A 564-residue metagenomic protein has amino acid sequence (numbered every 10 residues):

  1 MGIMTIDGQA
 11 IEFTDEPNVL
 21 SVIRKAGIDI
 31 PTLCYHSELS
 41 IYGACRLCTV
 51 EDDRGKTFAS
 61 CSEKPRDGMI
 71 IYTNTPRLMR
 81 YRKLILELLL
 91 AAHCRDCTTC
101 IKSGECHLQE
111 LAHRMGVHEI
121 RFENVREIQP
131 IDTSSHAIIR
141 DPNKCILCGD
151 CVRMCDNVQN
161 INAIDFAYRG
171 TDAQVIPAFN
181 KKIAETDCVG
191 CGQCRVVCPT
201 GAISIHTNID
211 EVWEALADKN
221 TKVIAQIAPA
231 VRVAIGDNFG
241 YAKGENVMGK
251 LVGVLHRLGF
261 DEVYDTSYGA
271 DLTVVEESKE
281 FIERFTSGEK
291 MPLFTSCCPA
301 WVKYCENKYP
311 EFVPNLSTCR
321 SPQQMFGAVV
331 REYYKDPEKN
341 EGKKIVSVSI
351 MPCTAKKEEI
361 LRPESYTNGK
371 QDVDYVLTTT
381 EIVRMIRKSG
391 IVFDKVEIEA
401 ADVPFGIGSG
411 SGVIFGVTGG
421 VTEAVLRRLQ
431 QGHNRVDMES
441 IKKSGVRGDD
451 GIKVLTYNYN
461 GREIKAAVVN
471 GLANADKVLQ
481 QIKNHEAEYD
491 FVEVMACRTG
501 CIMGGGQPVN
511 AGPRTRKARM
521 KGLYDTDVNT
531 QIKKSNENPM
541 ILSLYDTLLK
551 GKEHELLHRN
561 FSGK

Functional and structural regions predicted by a protein language model:
I3, C94-L111, N143, R153-M154 (+2 more regions): Short flanking/linker segments adjacent to small metal-binding domains or redox-active Cys/His motifs
I6-Q9, D52-R54: Short strand-turn-strand beta-turns centered on an Asx-Gly dipeptide
Q9-P17: Short, contiguous acidic and Ser/Thr-rich linear segments
E12-F13, D172, V233-G236: Short N-terminal binding/cap micro-motifs at the start of the first secondary-structure element
P17-G68, N74-R80, H206-K564: Iron-sulfur-associated redox domains of electron-transfer enzymes in respiratory and anaerobic energy metabolism
R46-G190, I203-A215, K222: Fe-S ferredoxin-like electron-transfer domains and their immediately adjacent linker/connector regions across
